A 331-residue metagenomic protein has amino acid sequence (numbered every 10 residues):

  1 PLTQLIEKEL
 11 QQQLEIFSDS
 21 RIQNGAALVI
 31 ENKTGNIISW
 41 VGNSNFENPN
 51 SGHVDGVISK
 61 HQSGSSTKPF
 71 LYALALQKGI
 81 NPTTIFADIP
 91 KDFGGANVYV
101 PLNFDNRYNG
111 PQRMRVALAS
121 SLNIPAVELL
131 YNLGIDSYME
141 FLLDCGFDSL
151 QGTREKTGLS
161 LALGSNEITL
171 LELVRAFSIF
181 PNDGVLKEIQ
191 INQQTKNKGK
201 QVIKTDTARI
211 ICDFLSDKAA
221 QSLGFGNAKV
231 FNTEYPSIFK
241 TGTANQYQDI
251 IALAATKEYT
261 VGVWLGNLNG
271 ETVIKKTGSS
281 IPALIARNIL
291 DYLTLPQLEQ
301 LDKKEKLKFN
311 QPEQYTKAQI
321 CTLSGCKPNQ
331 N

Functional and structural regions predicted by a protein language model:
L2-D19, L28-E31, W40, E47-V57 (+5 more regions): A penicillin-recognizing enzyme superfamily signal
I16, H53-H61, V100-D105, R113 (+4 more regions): Second-shell loop/turn segments in exported
S20-Q23, F86, T153-T157, K229-V230 (+1 more regions): Short, glycine-/polar-rich solvent-exposed loops and beta-turns at beta-strand/coil boundaries
Q23-N24, N48-F70, T83-D88, Q112: Short active-site loop at a secondary-structure junction that contains or immediately precedes the catalytic residue(s)
K33, I80-Y138, N182, L186 (+1 more regions): Conserved catalytic neighborhood of penicillin-recognizing serine enzymes
N36-I37: Hydrophobic "anchor" residues
A73: Extracellular glycan-interaction surfaces
Y99-N103, G134-F177: Mid-domain, small-residue-enriched loop/turn segments at the edges of structured enzyme/sensor domains
